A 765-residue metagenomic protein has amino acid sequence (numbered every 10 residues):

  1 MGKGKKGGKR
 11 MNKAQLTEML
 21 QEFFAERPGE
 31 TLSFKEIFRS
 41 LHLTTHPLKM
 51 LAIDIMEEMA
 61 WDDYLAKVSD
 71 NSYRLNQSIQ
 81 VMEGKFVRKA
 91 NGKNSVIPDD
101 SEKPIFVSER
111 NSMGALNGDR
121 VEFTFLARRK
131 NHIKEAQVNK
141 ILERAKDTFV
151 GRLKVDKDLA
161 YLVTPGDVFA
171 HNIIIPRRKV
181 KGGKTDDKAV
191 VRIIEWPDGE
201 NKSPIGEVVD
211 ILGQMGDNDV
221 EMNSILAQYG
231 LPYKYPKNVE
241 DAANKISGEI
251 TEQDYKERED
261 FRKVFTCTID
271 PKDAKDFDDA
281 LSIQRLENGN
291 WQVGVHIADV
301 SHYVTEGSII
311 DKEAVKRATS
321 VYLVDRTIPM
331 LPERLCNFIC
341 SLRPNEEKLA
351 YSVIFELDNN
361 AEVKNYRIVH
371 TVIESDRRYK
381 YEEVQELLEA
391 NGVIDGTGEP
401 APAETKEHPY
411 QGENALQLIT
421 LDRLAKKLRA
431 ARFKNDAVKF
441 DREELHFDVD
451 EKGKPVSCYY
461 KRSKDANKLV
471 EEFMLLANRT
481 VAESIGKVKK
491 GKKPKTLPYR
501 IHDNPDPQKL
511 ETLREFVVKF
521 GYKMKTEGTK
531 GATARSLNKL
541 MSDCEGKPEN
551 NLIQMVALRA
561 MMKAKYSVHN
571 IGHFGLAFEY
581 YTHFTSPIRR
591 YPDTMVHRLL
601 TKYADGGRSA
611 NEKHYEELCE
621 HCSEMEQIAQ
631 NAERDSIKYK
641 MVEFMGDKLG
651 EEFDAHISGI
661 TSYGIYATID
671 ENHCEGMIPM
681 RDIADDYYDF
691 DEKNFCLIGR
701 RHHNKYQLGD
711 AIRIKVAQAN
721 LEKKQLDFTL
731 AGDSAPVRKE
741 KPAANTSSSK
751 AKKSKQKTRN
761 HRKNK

Functional and structural regions predicted by a protein language model:
M1-A14, Y687-C696, L730-K765: Acidic, low-complexity intrinsically disordered tails
G2-G294, S301-E347, R378, Q385-E386 (+3 more regions): Charge-lined substrate channels and their catalytic hotspots, especially those that engage the 3′ end of RNA
R39, V190, E195-P197, S224 (+5 more regions): Electropositive polyanion-binding surfaces
M82, K103-I105, K134, F149 (+8 more regions): Short beta-strand segments
P98, T164, D358, D450 (+4 more regions): Acidic/polar residues at beta-strand termini and the immediately following turn/coil
K103-S108, F169-I175, H673-F690, K739: A short macromolecule-binding patch
L576-H583, K693-R701: Short beta-alpha connecting loops at secondary-structure transitions that line or flank enzyme active sites
